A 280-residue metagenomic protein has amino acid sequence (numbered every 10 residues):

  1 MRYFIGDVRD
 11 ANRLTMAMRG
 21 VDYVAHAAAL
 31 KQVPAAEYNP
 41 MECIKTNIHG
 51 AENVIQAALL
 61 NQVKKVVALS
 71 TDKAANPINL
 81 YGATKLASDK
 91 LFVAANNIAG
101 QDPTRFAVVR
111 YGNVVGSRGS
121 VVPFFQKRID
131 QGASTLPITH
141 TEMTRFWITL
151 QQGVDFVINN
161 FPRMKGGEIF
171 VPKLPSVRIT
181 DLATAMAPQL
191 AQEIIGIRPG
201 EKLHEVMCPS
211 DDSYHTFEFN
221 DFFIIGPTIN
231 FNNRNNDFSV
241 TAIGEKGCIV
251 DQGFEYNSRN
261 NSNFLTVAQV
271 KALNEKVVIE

Functional and structural regions predicted by a protein language model:
M1-Y23: Conserved Rossmann-fold cofactor-binding substructure of NAD(P)-dependent oxidoreductases
Y3, C43, V66, F106-V109: Hydrophobic/aromatic anchor residues within beta-strands of the central parallel beta-sheet of Rossmann-like
F4-I5, K45, I194: Conserved residues in the N-terminal Rossmann fold of short-chain dehydrogenase/reductase
R9, A74, V114-G116: Conserved sequence/active-site signature of Rossmann-fold short-chain dehydrogenase/reductase
D10, Y23, Q32-Y38, L69-T71 (+2 more regions): Gly-rich Lys/Arg/Thr-decorated short loops/hinges at beta-loop-alpha junctions or inter-strand turns that position
H26, L30-L86, K90, A94: Conserved Rossmann-fold NAD(P)-dependent oxidoreductase catalytic core, especially the SDR/UDP-sugar
K90, A94-E280: Strand-loop microenvironment adjacent to phosphate/nucleotide-handling motifs in alpha/beta enzyme folds
